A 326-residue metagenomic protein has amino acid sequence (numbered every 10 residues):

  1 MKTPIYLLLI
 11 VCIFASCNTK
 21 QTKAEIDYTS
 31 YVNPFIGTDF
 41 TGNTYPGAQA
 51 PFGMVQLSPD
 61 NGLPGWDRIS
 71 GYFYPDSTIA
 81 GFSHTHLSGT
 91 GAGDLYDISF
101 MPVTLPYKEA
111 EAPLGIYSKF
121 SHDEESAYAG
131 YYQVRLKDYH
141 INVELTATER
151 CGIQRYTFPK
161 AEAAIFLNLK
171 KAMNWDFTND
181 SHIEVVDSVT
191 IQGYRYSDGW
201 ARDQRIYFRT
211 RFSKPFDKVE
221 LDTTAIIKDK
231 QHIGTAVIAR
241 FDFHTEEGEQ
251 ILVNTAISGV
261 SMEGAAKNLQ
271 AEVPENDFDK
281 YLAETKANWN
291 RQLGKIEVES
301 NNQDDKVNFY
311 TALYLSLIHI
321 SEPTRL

Functional and structural regions predicted by a protein language model:
K2-L9: Sec-dependent signal peptide recognition, specifically the positively charged N-region followed immediately by
A15-S16: C-terminal motif of bacterial Sec signal peptides marking the signal peptidase cleavage site
T22-S321, R325: Accessory carbohydrate-recognition regions in carbohydrate-active enzymes
